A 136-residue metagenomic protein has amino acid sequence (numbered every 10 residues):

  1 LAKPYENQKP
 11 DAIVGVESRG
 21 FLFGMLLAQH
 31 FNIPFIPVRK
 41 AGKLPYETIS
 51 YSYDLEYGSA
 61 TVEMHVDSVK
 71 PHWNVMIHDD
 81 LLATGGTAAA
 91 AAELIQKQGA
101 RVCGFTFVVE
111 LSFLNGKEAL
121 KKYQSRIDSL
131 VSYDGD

Functional and structural regions predicted by a protein language model:
L1-P10: Active-site-facing substrate-recognition patch
K9-E17: Short glycine-rich phosphate-binding loop at a beta-alpha junction
D11, W73, C103: Conserved acidic residues
I13, F35, F105: Residue-level signature of catalytic and energy-coupling elements of molecular machines, predominantly ATP/GTP-dependent
L22-F31, A92: Short Gly/Thr/Asp-enriched flexible loops that form oxyanion-binding sites at enzyme active sites
I33-M76: Short, glycine/charge-rich flexible loops or terminal/linker lids adjacent to PRPP-binding catalytic cores
D80, G85: Conserved G/P- and acidic residue-centered "switch" motifs that form tight phosphate/ATP-binding loops in soluble
A89-D136: PRPP-dependent phosphoribosyltransferase catalytic core
